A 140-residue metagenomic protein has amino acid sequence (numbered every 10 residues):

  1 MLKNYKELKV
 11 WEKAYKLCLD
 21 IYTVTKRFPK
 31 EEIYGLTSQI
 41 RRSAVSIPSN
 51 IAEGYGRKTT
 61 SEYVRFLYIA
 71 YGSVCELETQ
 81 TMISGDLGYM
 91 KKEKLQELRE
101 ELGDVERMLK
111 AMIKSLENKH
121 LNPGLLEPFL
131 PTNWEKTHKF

Functional and structural regions predicted by a protein language model:
M1-E53, R57-F140: Short, C-terminally biased terminal segments at protein or domain edges
